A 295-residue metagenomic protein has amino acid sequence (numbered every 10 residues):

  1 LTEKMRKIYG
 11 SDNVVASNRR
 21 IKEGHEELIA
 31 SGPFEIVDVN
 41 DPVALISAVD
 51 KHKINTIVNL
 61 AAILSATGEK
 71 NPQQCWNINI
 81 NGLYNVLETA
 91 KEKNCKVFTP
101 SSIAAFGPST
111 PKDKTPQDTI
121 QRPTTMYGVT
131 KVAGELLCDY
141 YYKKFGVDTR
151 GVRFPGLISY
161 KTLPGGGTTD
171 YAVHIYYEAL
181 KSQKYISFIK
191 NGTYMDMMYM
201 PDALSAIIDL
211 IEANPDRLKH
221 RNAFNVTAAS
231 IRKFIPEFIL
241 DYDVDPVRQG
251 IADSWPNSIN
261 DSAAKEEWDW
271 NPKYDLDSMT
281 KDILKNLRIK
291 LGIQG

Functional and structural regions predicted by a protein language model:
S17-I21, H25, V39: N-terminal Rossmann-fold cofactor-binding loop
I29-D41: Rossmann-fold cofactor-recognition segment
V39-I78: NAD(P)H-binding glycine-rich loop region in Rossmannoid oxidoreductase-like domains and their noncatalytic homologs
K51, K70-V97: NAD(P)-cofactor binding segment of oxidoreductase domains
N59, Y84-M126: Conserved Rossmann-fold NAD(P)-dependent oxidoreductase catalytic core, especially the SDR/UDP-sugar
T130: Active-site helix of classical SDR
D139-Y194, M200-D209, I231: NAD(P)-dependent short-chain dehydrogenase/reductase
F188-K190, M195-G295: C-terminal substrate-binding subdomain of Rossmann-fold SDR/epimerase-dehydratase oxidoreductases
